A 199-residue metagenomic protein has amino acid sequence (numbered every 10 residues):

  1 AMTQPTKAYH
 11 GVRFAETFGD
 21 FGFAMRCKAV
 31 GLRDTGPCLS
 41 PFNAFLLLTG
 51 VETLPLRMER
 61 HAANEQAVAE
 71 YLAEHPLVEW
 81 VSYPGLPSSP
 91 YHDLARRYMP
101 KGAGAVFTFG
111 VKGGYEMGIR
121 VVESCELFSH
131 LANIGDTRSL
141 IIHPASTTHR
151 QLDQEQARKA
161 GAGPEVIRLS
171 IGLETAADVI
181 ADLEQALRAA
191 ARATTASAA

Functional and structural regions predicted by a protein language model:
A1-V106, G110-R138: Active-site C-terminal subdomain of aminotransferase-like
R57, E123-S124, S139-A199: PLP-dependent enzyme catalytic core of the Aspartate aminotransferase-like
